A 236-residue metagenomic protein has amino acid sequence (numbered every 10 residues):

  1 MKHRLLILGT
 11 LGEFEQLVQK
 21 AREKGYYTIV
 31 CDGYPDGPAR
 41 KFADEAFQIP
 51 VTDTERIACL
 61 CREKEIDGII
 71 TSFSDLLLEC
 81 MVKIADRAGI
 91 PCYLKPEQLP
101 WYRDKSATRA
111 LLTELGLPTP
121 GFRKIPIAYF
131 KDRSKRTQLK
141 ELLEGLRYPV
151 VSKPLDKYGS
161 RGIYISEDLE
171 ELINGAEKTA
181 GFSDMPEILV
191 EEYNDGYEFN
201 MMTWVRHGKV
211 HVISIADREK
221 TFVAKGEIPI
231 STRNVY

Functional and structural regions predicted by a protein language model:
M1-P100, Y129-S134: ATP-binding N-terminal substructure of ATP-dependent carboxylate-amine bond-forming enzymes
T10-L11, D32-Y34, F73, P154-L155 (+3 more regions): Fold-independent oxyanion-binding glycine-rich loops and adjacent beta-strand/coil segments at enzyme active sites
F14, L76-L77, Y158, G196-Y197 (+1 more regions): Glycine-rich nucleotide phosphate-binding loop and flanking beta-alpha elements of Rossmann-like dinucleotide-binding
V51, K124, S214-D217: Short clusters of small/polar residues that mark proteolytic maturation junctions
D104-L189, D195, H207-K209, N234: Active-site nucleotide/adenylate-binding loops and adjacent lid/helix of ATP-dependent enzymes
E170, E192-F199, T203-Y236: ATP-dependent carboxylate/phosphate-activation module, predominantly the ATP-grasp catalytic core and closely related
